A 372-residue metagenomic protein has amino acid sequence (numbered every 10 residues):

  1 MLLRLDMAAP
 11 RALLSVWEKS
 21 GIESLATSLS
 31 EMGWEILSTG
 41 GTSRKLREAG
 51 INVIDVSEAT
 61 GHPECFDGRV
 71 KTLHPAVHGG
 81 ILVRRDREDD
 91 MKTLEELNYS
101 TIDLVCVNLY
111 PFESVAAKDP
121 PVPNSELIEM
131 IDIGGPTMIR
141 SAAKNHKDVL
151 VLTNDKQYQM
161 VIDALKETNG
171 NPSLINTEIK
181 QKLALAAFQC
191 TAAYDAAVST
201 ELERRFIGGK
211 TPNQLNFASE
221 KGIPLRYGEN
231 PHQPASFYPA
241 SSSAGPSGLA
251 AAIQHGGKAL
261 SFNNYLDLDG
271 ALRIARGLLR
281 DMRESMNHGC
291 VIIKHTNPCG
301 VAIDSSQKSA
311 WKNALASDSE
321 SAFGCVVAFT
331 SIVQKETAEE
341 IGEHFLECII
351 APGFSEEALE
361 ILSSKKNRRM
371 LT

Functional and structural regions predicted by a protein language model:
M1-A8: Eukaryotic N-terminal low-complexity, Ser/Thr- and Lys/Arg-rich leader segments that predominantly function as
A12-S20, S261-N263: Short, glycine-rich nucleotide/cofactor-binding loops
S15, N108, P352: Conserved residues at the C-terminal ends of beta-strands
S20-L25, L29-R84, E88-S100, L104 (+4 more regions): Feature captures the catalytic cores and cofactor-binding loops of soluble hydro-lyases/lyases that act on carboxylate
P63-T200: Beta-strand/loop-alpha-helix module characteristic of Rossmann-like adenine-cofactor folds
Y158-T372: Active-site loops and adjacent core secondary-structure elements that bind or stabilize anionic groups
